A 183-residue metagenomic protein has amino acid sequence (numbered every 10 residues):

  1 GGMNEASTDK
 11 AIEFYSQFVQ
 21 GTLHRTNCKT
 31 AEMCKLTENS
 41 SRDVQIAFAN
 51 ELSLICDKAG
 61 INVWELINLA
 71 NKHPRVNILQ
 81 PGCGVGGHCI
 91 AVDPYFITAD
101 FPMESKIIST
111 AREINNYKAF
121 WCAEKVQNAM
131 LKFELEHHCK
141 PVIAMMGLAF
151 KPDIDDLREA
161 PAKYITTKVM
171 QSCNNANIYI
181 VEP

Functional and structural regions predicted by a protein language model:
G1-P183: Structural/interface elements that position substrates and couple domains in central-metabolism enzymes
